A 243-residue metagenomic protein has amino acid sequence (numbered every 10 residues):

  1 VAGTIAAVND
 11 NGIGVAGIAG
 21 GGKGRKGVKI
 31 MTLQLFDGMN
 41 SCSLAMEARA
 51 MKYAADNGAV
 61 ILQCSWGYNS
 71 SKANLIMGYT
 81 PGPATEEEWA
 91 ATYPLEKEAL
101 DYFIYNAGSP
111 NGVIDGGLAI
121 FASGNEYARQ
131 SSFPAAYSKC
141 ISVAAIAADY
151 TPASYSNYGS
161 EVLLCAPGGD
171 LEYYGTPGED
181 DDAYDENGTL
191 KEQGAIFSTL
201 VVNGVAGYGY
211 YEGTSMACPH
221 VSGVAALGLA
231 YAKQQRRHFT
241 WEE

Functional and structural regions predicted by a protein language model:
V1, V60-E192, F197-S198: Catalytic-core segments of hydrolase enzymes
V1-M46, N57-V60, G67-K72, I114-D115 (+5 more regions): Subtilisin-like serine protease catalytic core
A2-A6, M31-F36, K52, V60 (+3 more regions): Hydrolase catalytic cores
N9, D37, G124-E126, A147 (+1 more regions): Short, glycine/serine-rich, charged loops/turns that create anion-binding and catalytic segments at active sites
G24, M39, I76-E87, L200-V205 (+1 more regions): Short helix-coil transition/hinge motifs at the ends and kinks of transmembrane helices, capturing the brief
C42, A91, L95, M216-G223: Aromatic- and histidine-enriched alpha-helix N-cap/loop-to-helix transition segments that scaffold the rims
S43, T85, W89, G209-T214: Alpha-helix N-cap/helix-initiation motif
A45-D56, D101: Amphipathic, non-transmembrane alpha-helical secondary structure
